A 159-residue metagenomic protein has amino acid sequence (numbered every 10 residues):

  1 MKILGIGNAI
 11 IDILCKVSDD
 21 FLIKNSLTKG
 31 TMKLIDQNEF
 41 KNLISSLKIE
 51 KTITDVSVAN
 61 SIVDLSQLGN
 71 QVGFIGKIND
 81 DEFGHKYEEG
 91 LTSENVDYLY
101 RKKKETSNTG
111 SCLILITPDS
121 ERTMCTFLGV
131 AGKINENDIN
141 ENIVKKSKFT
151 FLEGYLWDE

Functional and structural regions predicted by a protein language model:
M1, T109-S111: Change "...and in nucleic-acid phosphodiester-cleaving endonucleases..." to "...and in nucleic-acid processing enzymes
M1-I75, H85: Glycine-rich phosphate/adenosyl-contacting loop at the front of the ribokinase-like
A9, I78-D80, Y155-L156: Residue-level signal for short, function-critical loop segments
I53-N60, F83, E105, A131-E136: Short secondary-structure boundary/capping elements
D80, G84-S93: Short, electropositive alpha-helical surface patch
G90-S107: A glycine-rich helix N-cap at a beta->alpha junction
L99-K104, I114-E159: Conserved phosphate-binding/catalytic loop of the ribokinase/pfkB sugar-kinase fold
